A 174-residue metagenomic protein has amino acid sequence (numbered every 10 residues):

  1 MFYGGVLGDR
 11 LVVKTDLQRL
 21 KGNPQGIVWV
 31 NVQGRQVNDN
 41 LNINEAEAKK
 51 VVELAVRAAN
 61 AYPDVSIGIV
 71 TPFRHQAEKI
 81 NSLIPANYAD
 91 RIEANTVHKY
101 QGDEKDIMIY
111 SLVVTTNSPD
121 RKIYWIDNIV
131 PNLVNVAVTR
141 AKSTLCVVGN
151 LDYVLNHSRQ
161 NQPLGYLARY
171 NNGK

Functional and structural regions predicted by a protein language model:
M1-R57, D103-E104, V136-K174: Helicase-core coupling region on the C-terminal RecA-like lobe
A48, V52, R74, P131: Short amphipathic alpha-helical segment that frequently serves as the phosphate-/nucleotide-binding helix
R57-V70, Q76-T139, L151-N156, Y170-G173: Conserved helicase C-terminal RecA-like lobe
